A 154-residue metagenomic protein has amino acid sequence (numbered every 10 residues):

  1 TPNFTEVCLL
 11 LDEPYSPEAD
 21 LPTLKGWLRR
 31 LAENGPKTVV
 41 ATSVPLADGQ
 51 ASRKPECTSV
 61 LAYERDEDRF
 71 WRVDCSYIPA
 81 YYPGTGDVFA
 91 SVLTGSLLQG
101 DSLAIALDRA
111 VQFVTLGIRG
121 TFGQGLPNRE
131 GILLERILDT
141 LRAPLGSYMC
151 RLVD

Functional and structural regions predicted by a protein language model:
T1-F70: Conserved phosphate/ATP/ADP-binding segment of small-molecule kinases
E6, S43-A47, S76-P79, V111-T115: Glycine-rich beta-alpha junction loops
L9, Y81-L103: Short, small-residue alpha-helix embedded
D20, L24, L28, Y82 (+2 more regions): Generic structural signal for well-ordered, non-membrane alpha-helical segments in soluble metabolic enzymes
T42-S43, G86, A106: Conserved small-residue
R69-P83: Short pre-catalytic strand/loop immediately N-terminal to key active-site residues, enriched for Gly-Thr
F70-W71, S96-A110: Phosphate-handling active-site elements
A104-D154: Charged C-terminal helix
